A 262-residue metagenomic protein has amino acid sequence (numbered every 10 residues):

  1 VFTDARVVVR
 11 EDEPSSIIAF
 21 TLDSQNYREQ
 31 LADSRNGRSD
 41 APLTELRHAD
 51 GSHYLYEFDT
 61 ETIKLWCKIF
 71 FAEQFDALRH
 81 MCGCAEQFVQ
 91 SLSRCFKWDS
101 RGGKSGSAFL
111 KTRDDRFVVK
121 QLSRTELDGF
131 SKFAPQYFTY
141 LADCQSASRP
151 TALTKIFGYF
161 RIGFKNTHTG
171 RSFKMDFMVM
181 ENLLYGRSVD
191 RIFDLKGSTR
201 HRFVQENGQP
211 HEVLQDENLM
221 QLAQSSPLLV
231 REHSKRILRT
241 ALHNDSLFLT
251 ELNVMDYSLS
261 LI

Functional and structural regions predicted by a protein language model:
V1-I262: Polybasic, positively charged surfaces/segments
